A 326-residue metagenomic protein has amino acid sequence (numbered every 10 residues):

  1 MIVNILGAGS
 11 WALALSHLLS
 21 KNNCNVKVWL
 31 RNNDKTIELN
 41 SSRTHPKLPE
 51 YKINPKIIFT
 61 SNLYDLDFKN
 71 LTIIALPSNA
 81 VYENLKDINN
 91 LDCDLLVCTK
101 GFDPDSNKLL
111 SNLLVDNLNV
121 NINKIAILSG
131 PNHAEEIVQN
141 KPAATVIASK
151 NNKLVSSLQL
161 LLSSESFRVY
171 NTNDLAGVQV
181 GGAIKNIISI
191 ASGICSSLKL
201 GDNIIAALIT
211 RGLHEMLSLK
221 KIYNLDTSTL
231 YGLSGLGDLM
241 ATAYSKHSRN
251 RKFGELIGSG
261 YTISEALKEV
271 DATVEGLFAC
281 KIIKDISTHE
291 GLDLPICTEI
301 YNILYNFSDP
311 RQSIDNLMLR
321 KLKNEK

Functional and structural regions predicted by a protein language model:
M1-K52, I57-S61: NAD(P)+-binding Rossmann beta1-loop-alpha1 motif at the extreme N-terminus of oxidoreductases
L6, S10, A14, D34 (+15 more regions): Conserved active-site and cofactor/substrate-binding residues in soluble primary-metabolism enzymes
I53, F59-N140, L158-L160: Rossmann-like NAD(P)(H) cofactor-binding subdomain of soluble oxidoreductases
V97, K124-S129, V169-N173, G232 (+1 more regions): General beta-strand structural signal in soluble alpha/beta enzymes
L113, N117-K124, P142-T229: Internal alpha-helical scaffold of NAD(P)-dependent oxidoreductase catalytic cores
S192-G193, K221-Y231, G235, L239-K326: NAD(P)-dependent Rossmann-like dehydrogenase/reductase catalytic/cofactor-binding core
